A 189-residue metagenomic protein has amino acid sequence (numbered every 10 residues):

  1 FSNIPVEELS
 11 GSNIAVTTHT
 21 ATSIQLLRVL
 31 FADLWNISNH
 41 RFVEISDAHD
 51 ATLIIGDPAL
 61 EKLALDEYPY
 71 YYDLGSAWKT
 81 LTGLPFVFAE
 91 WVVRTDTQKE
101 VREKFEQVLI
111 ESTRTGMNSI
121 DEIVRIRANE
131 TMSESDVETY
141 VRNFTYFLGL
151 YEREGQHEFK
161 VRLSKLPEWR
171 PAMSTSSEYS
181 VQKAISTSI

Functional and structural regions predicted by a protein language model:
F1-D50, I55-D57, E154-E158, I189: Bilobed "Venus flytrap"/periplasmic-binding protein-like clamshell domains and structurally analogous long
D33-L34, N129, K165: Residues at alpha-helix termini
I37-V43, N129-V141, P171-S174: Short, surface-exposed acidic
R41-I126: Pocket-lining segment of extracytoplasmic ligand-binding domains
V43-H49, V141-F144, S174-A184: Short linear loop/turn motifs
Q98-R162: Secondary-structure end/capping motifs
R153, K160-I189: Long, low-complexity C-terminal extensions of enzymes
